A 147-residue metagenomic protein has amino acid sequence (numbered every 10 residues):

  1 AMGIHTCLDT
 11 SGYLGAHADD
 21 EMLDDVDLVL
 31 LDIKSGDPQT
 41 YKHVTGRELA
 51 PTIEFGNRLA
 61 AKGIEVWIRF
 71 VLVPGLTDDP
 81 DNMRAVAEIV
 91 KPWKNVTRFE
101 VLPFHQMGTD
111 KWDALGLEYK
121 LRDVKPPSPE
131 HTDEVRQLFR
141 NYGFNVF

Functional and structural regions predicted by a protein language model:
A1-M107, K111-D113: Conserved AdoMet/S-adenosylmethionine-binding subsite of the radical SAM
M2, V101, V124, E130 (+1 more regions): Intrinsic structural disorder
E65, E130-F147: C-terminal accessory region of radical SAM enzymes
K91, T97, D113-L138: A structural motif corresponding to the C-terminal lobe/cap of the Radical SAM core domain
